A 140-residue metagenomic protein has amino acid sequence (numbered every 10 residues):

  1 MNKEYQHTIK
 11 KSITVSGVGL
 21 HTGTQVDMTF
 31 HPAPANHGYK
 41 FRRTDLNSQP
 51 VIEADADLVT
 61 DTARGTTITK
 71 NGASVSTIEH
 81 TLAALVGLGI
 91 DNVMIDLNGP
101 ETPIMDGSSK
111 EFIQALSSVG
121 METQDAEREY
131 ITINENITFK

Functional and structural regions predicted by a protein language model:
M1-D91, D96-K140: C-terminal regulatory domains involved in ligand/effector binding and gene-expression control
